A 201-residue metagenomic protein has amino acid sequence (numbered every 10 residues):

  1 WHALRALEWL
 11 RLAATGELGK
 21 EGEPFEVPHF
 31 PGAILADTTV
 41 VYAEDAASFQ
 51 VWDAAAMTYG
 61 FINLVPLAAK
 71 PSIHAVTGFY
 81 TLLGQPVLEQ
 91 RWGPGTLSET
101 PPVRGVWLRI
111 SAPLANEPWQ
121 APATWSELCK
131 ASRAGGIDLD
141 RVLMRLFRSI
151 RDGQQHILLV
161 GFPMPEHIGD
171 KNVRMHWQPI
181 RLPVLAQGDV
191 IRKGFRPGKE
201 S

Functional and structural regions predicted by a protein language model:
W1-T58: Domain-scale recognition of soluble eukaryotic interaction modules
D45-S201: Glycine/serine-rich phosphate-binding loop and adjoining beta1-alpha1 elements at the start of nucleotide-handling
